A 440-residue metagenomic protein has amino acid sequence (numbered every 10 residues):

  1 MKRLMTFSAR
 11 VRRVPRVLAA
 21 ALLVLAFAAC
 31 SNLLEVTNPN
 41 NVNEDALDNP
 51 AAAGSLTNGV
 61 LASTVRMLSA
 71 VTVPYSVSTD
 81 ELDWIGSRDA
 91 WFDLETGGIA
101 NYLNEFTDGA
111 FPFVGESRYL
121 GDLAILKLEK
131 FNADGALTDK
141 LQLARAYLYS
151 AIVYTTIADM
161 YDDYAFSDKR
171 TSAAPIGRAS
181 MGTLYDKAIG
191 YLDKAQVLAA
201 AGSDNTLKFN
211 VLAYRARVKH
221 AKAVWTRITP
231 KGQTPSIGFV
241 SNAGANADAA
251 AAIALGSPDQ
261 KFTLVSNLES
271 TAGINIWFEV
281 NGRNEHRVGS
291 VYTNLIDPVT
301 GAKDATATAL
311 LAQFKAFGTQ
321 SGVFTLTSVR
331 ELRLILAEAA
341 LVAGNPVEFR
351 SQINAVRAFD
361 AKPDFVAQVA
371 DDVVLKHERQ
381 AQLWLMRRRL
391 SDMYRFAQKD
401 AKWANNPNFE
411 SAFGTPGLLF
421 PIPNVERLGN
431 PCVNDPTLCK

Functional and structural regions predicted by a protein language model:
M1-A28: Sec-dependent bacterial lipoprotein signal peptides
C30-T79, A401-K440: Membrane-proximal, proline-rich intrinsically disordered regions
G54, W91-M160, L192-N205, Q320-V329 (+2 more regions): Conserved, well-structured interaction surfaces
G54-T57, L61, G115-I125, A144 (+5 more regions): Hydrophobic core segments within long, regular secondary-structure runs in both alpha- and beta-rich folds
D89, A173, Y185, I189 (+9 more regions): Hydrophobic-face positions in mid-chain alpha helices that act as interaction patches
